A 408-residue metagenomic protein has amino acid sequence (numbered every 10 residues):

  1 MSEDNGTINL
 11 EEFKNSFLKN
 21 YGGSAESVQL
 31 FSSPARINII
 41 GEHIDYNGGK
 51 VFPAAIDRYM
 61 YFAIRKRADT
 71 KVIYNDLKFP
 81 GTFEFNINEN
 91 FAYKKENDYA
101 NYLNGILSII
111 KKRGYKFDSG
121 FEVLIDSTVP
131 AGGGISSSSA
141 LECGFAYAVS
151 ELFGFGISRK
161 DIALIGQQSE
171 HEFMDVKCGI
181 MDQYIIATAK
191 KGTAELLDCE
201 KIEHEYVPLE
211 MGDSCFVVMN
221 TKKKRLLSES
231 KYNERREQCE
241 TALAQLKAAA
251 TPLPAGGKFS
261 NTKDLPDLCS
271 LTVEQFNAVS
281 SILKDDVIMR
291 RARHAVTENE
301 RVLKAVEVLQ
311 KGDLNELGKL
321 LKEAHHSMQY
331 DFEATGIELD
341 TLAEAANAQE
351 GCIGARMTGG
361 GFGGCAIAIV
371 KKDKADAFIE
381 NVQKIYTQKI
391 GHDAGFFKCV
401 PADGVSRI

Functional and structural regions predicted by a protein language model:
M1-F31, N38-K50, E84-E89, E96-L209 (+2 more regions): Gly/Ser-rich oxyanion-binding loop with an adjacent helix/lid that shapes the negatively charged ligand pocket
S2-R36, Y61, R65-E96, T193-P252 (+2 more regions): C-terminal nucleotide
G48-A55, R235-R236: Short Gly/aromatic-enriched secondary-structure transition segments
P53-A55, A63-K66, G114-Y115: Short, charge-rich binding segments
S139-A140, C365-I369: FabD-like malonyl-/acyl-CoA
F362: Glycine-rich phosphate-binding loop
